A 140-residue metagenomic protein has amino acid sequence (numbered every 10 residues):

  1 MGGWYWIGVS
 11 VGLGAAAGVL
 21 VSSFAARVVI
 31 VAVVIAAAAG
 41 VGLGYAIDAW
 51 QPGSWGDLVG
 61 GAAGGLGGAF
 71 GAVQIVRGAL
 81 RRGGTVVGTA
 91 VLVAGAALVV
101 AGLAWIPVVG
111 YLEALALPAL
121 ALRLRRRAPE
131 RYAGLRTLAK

Functional and structural regions predicted by a protein language model:
G3-A25: N-terminal signal-anchor/start-transfer transmembrane helix
G14-A16, A39-G42, V91-A101, L117-P118: Hydrophobic, membrane-inserted alpha-helices
A15-G18, G64-V73, A116-A128: Alpha-helical transmembrane segments and their membrane-interface exit regions
A26-G40, D57-A63, R82-V93: Cytoplasmic-side transmembrane-helix entry/capping segments in multi-pass membrane proteins
Q51-R82: Alpha-helical transmembrane-segment detector that highlights a single hydrophobic TM helix and its immediate
S54-A63, W105-L117: Loop-to-transmembrane alpha-helix initiation sites
R81-G84, A90, G95-E113: Membrane-helix boundary connector in multi-pass membrane proteins
L124-K140: Short, highly charged, low-complexity non-transmembrane loops/tails of multi-pass membrane proteins
